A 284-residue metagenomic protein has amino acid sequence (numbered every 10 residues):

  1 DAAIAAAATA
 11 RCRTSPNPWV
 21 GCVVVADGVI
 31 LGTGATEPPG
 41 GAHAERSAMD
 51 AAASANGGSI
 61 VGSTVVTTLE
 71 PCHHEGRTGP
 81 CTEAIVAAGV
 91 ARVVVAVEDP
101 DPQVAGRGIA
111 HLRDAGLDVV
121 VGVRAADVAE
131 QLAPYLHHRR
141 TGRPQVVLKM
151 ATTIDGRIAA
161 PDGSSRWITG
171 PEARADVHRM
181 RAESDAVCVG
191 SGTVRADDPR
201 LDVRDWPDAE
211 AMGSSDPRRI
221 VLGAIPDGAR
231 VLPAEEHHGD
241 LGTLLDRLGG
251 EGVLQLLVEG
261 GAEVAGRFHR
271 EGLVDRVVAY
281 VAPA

Functional and structural regions predicted by a protein language model:
D1-S15, Y135-H138: Short, basic/aromatic recognition patches
A3, G21, C72, L112 (+5 more regions): Residue-level signal for inorganic ion chemistry
V20-G28, M150-A151: Short beta-strand scaffold segments in enzyme catalytic cores
V24-D127, G266-H269: Zn2+-dependent cytidine deaminase-like catalytic core
G58, P134-G266: Active-site ligand-binding patch in enzyme domains
I85-A91, W206-D216, E271-G272: Short, conserved loop/helix-junction motifs that constitute active-site signature segments in enzyme catalytic cores
R92-V93, A186, Q255, D275-R276: Residues at the N-termini of beta-strands
E271-A284: Flexible, gly/pro- and Lys/Arg-enriched active-site loops
